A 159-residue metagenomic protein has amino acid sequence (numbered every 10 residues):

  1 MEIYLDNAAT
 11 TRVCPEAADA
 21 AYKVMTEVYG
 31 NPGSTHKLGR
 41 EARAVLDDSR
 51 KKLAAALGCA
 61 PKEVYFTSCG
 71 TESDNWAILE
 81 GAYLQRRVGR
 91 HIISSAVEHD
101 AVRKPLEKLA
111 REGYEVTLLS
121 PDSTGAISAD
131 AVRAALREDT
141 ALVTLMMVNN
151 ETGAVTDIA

Functional and structural regions predicted by a protein language model:
M1-A159: Pyridoxal 5′-phosphate
